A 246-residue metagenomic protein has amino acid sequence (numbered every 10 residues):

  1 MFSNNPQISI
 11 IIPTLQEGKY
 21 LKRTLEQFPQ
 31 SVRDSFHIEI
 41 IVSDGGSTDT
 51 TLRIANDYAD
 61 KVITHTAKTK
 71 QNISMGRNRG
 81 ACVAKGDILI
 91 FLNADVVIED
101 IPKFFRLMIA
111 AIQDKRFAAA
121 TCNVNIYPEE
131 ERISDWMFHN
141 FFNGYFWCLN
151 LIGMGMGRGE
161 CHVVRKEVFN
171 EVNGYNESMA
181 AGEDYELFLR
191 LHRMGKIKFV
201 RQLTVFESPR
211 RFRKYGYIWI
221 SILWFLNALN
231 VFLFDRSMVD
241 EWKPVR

Functional and structural regions predicted by a protein language model:
E17-V32: Short, well-formed alpha-helical segments that are part of the catalytic scaffolds of diverse glycosyltransferases
D44-L52: A conserved acidic beta->alpha catalytic loop
T50, A94-A110, L189: Acidic donor-binding/catalytic loop of UDP-sugar-dependent glycosyltransferases, especially processive GT2
A67-A84: Glycine-rich, basic loop-to-helix element that forms the pyrophosphate-binding segment of sugar-nucleotide handling
L89: Short aromatic/hydrophobic "clamp" motif used to bind/position activated sugar donors
D100-I133: Conserved donor NDP-sugar-binding/catalytic core segment of glycosyltransferases
T121-P128, S134-G155: Short, flexible, basic/aromatic active-site loop/helix in glycosyltransferases
A181-L187: Acidic donor-binding loop at a coil-to-helix junction in glycosyltransferase catalytic cores that engages
